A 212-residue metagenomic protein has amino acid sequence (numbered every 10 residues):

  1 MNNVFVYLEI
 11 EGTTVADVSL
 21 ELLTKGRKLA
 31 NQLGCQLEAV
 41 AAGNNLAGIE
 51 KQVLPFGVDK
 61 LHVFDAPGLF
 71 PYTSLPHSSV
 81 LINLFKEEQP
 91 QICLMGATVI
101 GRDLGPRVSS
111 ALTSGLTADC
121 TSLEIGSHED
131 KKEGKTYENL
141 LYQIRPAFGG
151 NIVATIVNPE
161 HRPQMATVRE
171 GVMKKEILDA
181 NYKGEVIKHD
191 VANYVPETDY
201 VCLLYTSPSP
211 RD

Functional and structural regions predicted by a protein language model:
M1-S207, R211: N-terminal glycine-rich FAD/FM-binding segment characteristic of electron-transfer flavoproteins
